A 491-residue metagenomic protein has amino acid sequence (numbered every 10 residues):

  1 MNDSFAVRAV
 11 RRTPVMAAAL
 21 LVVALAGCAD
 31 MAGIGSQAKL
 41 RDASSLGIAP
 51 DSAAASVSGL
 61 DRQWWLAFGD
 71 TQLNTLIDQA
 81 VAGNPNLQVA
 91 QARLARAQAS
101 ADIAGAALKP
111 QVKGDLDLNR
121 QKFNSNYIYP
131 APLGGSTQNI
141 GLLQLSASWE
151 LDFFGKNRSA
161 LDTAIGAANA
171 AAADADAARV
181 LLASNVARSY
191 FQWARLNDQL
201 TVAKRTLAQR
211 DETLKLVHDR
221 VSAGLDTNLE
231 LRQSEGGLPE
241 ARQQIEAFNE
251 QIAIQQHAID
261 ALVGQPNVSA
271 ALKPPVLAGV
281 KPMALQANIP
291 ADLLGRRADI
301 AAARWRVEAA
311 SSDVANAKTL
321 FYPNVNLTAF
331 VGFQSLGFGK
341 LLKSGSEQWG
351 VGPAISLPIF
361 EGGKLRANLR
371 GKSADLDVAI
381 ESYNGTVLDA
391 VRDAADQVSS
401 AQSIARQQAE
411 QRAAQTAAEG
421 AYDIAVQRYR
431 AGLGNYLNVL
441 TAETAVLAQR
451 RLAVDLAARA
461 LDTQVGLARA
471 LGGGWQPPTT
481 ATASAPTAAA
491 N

Functional and structural regions predicted by a protein language model:
N2-A82, G141, I165, N249-G295 (+2 more regions): Terminal intrinsically disordered/low-complexity segments used for targeting and assembly
D3, N157, A173-I289, S400 (+4 more regions): Periplasmic alpha-helical coiled-coil/stalk elements that build and connect Gram-negative outer-membrane
A53, G59-F68, D117-S146, S269-Q286 (+3 more regions): Small/polar, glycine/serine/threonine/aspartate-rich low-complexity segments that form flexible
L73-T75, I140-L142, R188, Q233 (+2 more regions): Transmembrane beta-barrel architecture of outer-membrane proteins
I77, L142-S146, Y190, E235 (+3 more regions): Membrane-embedded beta-strand positions in outer-membrane beta-barrel channels/transporters
V89, G105, L151-R179, L229 (+6 more regions): Sec/SRP-type N-terminal targeting helices
V221-L225, Y429-L433, A470, G474: A short glycine-centered flexible hinge/capping loop motif at secondary-structure junctions
